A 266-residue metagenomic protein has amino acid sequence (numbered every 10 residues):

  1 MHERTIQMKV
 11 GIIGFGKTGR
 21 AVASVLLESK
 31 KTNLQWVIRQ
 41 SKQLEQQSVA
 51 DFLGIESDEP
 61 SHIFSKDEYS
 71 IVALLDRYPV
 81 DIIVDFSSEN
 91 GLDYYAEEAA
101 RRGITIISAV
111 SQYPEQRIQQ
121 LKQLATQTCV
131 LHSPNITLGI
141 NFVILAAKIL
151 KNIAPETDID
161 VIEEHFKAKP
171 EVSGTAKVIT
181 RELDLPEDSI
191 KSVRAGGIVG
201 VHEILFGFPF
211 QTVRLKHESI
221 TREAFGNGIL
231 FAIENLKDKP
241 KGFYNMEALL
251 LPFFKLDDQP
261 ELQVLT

Functional and structural regions predicted by a protein language model:
M1-Q7: Short, Lys/Arg-enriched N-terminal segments with co-localized hydrophobic residues within the first ~10-30 amino acids
K9, I13, K17-L74, P155-T266: C-terminal substrate-binding/catalytic lobe of Rossmann-fold NAD(P)-dependent oxidoreductases
V72-A99, Y113-E115: Beta-loop-alpha module in the N-terminal Rossmann-like domain of NAD(P)-dependent dehydrogenases, especially those
I82-D85, I106-A109, L131-S133: Short catalytic-loop micro-motif centered on adjacent basic/acidic residues
N90, Y95-E97, V110-V130, N141 (+1 more regions): Rossmann-fold NAD(P)-binding glycine/threonine-rich loop
T105, Q120-T137, A154-T157: Rossmann-fold dehydrogenase core element
S111-Y113, N135-I136, E164-F166: Short, ordered loop/turn segments at secondary-structure junctions
F142-E156: Rossmann-like NAD(P)H-binding beta-loop-alpha module
